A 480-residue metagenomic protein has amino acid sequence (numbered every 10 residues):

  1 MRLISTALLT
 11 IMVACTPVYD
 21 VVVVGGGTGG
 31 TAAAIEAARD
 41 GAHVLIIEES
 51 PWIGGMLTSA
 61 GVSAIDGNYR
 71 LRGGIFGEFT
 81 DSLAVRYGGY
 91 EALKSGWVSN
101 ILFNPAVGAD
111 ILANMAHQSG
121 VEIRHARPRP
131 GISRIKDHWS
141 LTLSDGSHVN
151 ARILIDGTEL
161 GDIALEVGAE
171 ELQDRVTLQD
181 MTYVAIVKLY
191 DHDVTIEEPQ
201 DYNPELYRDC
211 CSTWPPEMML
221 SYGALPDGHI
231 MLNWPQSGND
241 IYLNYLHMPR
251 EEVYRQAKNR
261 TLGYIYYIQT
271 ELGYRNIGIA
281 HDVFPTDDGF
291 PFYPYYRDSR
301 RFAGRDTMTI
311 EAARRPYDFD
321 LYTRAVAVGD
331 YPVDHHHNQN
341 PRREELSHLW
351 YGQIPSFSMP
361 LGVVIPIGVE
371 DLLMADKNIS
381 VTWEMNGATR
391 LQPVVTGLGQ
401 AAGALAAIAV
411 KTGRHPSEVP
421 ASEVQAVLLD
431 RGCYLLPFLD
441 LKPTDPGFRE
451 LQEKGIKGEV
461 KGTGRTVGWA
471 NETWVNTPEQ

Functional and structural regions predicted by a protein language model:
M1-A7: Sec-dependent signal peptide recognition, specifically the positively charged N-region followed immediately by
A7-V18: Bacterial Sec-dependent signal peptides at the C-terminal "C-region" and cleavage site
C15, M56, A109, S147-I153 (+1 more regions): Flavin (FAD/FMN)-binding glycine-rich loop and adjacent Rossmann-like elements that form
P17-G27: Beta1/beta-strand and adjacent pyrophosphate-binding region of the FAD-binding site in flavoprotein oxidoreductases
G30: N-terminal Rossmann-fold NAD(P) dinucleotide-binding loop
A42-H43, E48-G131, D180-T182: Conserved N-terminal/central alpha/beta ligand/cofactor-binding core
S133-H148: Conserved beta-strand-loop-beta-strand element in the redox core of flavoprotein oxidoreductases
L439-L451, G455-Q480: Extracytoplasmic Gram-positive cell-surface binding/anchoring modules and repeats
